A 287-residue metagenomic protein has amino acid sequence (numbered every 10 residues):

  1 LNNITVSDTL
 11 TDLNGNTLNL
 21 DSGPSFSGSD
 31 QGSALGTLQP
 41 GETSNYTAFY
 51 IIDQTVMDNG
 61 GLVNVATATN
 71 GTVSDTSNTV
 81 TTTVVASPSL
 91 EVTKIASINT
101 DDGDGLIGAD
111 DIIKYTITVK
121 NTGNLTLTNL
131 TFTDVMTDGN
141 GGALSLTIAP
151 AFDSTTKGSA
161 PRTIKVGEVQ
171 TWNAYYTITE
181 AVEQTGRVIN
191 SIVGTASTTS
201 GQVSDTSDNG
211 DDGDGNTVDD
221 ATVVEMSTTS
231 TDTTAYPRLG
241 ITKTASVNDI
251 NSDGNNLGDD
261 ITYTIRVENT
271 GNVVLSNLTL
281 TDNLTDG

Functional and structural regions predicted by a protein language model:
L1-G287: Exported/extracytosolic protein signature
